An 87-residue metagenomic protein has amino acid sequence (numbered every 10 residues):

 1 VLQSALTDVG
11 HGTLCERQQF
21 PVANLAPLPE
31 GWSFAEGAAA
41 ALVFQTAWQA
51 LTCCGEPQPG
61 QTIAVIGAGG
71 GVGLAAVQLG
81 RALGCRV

Functional and structural regions predicted by a protein language model:
V1-A26, A41: Glycine-rich phosphate/adenylate-binding loop and adjacent beta-alpha elements of nucleotide- or dinucleotide-binding
A35-E36: C-terminal boundary of histidine-terminating zinc-finger modules
A40-V87: Mid-domain Rossmann-like dinucleotide-binding core that forms the NAD(H)/NADP(H) cofactor-binding site
